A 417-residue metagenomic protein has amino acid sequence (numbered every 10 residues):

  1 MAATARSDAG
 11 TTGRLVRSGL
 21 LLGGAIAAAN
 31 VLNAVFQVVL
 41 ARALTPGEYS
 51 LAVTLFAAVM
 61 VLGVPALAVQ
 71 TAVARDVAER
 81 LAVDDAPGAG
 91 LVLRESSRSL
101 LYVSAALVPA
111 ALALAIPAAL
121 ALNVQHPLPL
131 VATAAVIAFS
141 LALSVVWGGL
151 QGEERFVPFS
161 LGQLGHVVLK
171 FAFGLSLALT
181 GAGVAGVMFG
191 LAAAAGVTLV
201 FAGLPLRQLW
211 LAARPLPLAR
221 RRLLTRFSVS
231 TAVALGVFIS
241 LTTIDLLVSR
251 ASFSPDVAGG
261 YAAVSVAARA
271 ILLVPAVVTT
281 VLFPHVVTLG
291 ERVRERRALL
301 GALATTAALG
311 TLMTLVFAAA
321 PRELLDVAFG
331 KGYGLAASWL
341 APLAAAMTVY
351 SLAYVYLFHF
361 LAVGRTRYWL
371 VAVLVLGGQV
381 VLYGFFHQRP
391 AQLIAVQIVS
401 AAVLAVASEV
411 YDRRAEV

Functional and structural regions predicted by a protein language model:
M1-L15, V131, V157-G162, V184-L191 (+3 more regions): Interhelical loop/hinge segments that connect adjacent transmembrane helices in multipass membrane
R14-Q70, V229-P255: Signature of the first transmembrane helix
V16, V53, V77, D85-Y102 (+3 more regions): Interfacial transmembrane-helix starts/ends
P46, A115-T133, P255-A258, A318-T348: Interfacial segments at transmembrane-helix termini and the short loops linking adjacent helices
F56-L67, F238, D256, Y261-T280 (+2 more regions): Transmembrane helix-bundle signature of multi-pass secondary active exporters and lipid flippases
L67-V83, V264, A268-R292, A362: Helix-loop junctions and terminal segments of transmembrane helices in multi-pass membrane transport/translocation
P127-V131, S160-L209, A391-R414: Hydrophobic alpha-helical transmembrane segments
F139-L161, T288, A345-V371: Membrane-interface junctions at transmembrane-helix termini in multi-pass inner-membrane proteins
